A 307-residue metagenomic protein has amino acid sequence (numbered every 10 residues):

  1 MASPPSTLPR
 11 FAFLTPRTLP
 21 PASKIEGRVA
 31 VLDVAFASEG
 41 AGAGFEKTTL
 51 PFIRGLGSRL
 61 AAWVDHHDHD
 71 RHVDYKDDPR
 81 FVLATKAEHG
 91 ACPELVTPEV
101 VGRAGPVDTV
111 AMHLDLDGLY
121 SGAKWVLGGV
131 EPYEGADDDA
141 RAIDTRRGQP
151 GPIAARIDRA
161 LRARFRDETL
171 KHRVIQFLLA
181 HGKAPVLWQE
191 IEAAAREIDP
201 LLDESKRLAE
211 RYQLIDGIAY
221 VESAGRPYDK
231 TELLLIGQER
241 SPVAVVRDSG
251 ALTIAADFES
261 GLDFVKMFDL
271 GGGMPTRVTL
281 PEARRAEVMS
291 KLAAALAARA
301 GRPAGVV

Functional and structural regions predicted by a protein language model:
M1-P152, P185-V307: Replace "Mg2+/Mn2+-dependent" with "divalent metal-dependent
R156-E204: Long, charge-rich alpha-helical interaction segments
